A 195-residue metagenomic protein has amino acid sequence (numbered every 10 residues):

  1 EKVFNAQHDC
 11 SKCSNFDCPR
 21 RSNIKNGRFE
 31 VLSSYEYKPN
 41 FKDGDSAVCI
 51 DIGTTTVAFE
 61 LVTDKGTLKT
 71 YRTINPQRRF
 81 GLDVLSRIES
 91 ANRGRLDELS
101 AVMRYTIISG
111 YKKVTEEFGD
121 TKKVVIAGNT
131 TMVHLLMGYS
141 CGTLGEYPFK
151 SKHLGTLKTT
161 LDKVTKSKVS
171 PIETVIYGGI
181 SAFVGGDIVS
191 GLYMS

Functional and structural regions predicted by a protein language model:
E1-C49, T54, L99-R104, I108-E117 (+2 more regions): Nucleotide/phosphate-binding catalytic cleft detector across ATP-hydrolyzing and phosphate-transferring enzymes
T56-A58: Short loop/turn microsegments at loop-to-beta-strand junctions
L61-D97: Short glycine-rich, Thr/Ser-proximal phosphate-binding strand/loop in the N-terminal lobe of ATP-dependent enzymes
